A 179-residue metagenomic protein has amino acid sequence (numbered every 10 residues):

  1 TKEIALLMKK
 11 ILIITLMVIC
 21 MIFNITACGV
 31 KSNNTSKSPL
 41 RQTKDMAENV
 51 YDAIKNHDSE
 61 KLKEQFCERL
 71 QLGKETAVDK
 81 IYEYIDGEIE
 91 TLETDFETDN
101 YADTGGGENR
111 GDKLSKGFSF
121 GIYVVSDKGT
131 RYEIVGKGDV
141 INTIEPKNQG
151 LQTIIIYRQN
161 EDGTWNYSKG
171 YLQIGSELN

Functional and structural regions predicted by a protein language model:
T1-T26: Sec-dependent bacterial lipoprotein signal peptides
I13-L16, M21, V30, N34-S38 (+1 more regions): N-terminal intrinsically disordered, low-complexity tails enriched in polar/charged
V18, E48-Y51, Y82, D86: Generic solvent-exposed, charged/amphipathic alpha-helical segments that serve as macromolecular interface scaffolds
C28-D52, N56: Short, low-complexity N-terminal intrinsically disordered segments enriched in polar/charged residues
K63-V125: Short solvent-exposed beta->alpha transition segments
A102-N179: Exposed beta-sheet edge and beta->alpha loop/turn motif
